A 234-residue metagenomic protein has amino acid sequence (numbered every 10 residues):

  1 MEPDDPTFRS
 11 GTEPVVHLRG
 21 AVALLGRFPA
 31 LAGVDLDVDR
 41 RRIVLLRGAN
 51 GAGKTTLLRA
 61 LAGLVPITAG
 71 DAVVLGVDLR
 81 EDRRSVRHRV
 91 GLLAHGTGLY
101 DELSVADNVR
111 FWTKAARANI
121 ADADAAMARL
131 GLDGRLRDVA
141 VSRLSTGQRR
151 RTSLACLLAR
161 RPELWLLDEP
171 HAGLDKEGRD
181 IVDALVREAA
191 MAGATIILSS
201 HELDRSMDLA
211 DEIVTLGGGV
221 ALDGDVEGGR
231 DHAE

Functional and structural regions predicted by a protein language model:
A62: Helix-to-loop junction immediately C-terminal to a conserved catalytic motif
G70-E81, V86: Conserved ABC transporter NBD signature motif
R110, I120-L136: Conserved ABC ATPase "signature" region
A140-L144: Conserved ABC ATPase signature
L157-L158: ABC ATPase C-loop
W165-E169: Catalytic Walker B motif of ABC-type/P-loop ATPase nucleotide-binding domains
S199-H201: H-loop/switch region of ABC-family ATPase nucleotide-binding domains
